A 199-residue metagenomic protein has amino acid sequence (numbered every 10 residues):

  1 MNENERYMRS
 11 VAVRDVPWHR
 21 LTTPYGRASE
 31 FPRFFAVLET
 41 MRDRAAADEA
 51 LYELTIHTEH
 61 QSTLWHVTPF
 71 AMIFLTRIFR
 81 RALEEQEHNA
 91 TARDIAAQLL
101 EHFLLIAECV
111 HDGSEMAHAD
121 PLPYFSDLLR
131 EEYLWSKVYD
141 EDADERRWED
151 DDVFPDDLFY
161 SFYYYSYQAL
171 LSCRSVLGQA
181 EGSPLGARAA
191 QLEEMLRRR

Functional and structural regions predicted by a protein language model:
M1-A45: N-terminal "cap/leader" segments of large eukaryotic alpha-helical scaffolds
R9, R44-I56, F103: HEAT-repeat alpha-solenoid elements in large eukaryotic scaffold proteins
R9-T22, F35, L54-T63, E149-S161: Boundary/linker elements of alpha-helical solenoid repeat scaffolds
T23, E39-L51, L64, T68 (+4 more regions): Helix-start/N-cap signature of alpha-helical segments
S29, H66-L75, E115-D120: Short sequence/structural elements of tandem HEAT/ARM alpha-solenoid repeats
P32-R44, I73-E85, G178: HEAT/HEAT-like alpha-solenoid repeats
H57-Q61, I78, A82, I106-G113 (+1 more regions): Residue-level signature of the C-terminal ends
R93, E101-V176: Acidic, serine/threonine- and proline-enriched intrinsically disordered linkers and terminal tails in large eukaryotic
